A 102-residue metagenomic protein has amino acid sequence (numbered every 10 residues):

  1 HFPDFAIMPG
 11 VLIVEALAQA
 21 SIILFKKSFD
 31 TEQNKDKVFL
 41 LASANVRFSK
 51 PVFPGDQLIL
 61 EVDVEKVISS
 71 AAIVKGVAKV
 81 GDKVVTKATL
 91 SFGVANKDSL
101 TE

Functional and structural regions predicted by a protein language model:
H1-F2, F48, V74: Broad hydrophobic/π-residue packing in well-ordered secondary structure
H1-T31, D36-V38, T101-E102: Hot-dog-fold acyl-thioester-processing enzymes
S21-I59, V85-K87, F92-G93: Hydrophobic beta-strand-centered segment that forms part of the acyl-chain substrate-binding groove
V52-I59, D63-E102: HotDog/MaoC-like acyl-thioester-processing domains
